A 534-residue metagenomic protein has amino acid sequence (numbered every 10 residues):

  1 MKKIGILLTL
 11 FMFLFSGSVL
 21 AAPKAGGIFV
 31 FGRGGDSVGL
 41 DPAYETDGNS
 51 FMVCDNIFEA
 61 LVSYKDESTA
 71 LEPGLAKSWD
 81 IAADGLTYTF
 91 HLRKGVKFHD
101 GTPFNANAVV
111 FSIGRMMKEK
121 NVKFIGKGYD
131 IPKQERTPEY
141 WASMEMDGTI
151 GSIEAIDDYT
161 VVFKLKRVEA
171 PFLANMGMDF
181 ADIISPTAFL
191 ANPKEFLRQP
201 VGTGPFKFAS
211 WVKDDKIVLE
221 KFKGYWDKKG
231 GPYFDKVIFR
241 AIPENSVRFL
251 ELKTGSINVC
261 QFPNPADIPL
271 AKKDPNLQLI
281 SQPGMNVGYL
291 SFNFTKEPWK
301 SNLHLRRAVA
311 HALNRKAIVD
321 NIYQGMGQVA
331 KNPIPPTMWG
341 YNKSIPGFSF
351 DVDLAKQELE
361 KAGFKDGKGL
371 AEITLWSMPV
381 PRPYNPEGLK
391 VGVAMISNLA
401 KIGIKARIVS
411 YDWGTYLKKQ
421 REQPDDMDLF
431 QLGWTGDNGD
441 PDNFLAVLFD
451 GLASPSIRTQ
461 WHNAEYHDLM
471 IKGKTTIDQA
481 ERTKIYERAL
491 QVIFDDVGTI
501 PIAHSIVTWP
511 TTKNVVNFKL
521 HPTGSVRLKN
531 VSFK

Functional and structural regions predicted by a protein language model:
G32-A83, V201: N-terminal lobe/hinge region of extracytoplasmic solute-binding protein
K65-D66, V168-P232, K236-I238, E244 (+2 more regions): Gly/Pro-rich hinge or "lid" segments in bacterial periplasmic/extracellular proteins
K77-G128, V162, E251, W299: Aromatic- and charge-enriched surface segment that lines or borders ligand/interaction sites
H91, K127-P186: Surface-exposed binding/hinge segments that line and control ligand-binding clefts or catalytic entry sites
K194-L197, G224-L270, G392, K405: Ligand-site clamp/hinge motif
V218-K223, K273, I280, S301-I402 (+4 more regions): Append "and occasionally in soluble cytosolic enzymes with long acidic Gly/Pro-rich linkers
R307, V319, K401-K418, A446-K513 (+1 more regions): Extracytoplasmic/peripheral linker and loop segments enriched in polar/acidic and small residues with frequent Thr/Pro
W509-K534: Long beta-strand-rich cores associated with HINT superfamily self-processing modules
